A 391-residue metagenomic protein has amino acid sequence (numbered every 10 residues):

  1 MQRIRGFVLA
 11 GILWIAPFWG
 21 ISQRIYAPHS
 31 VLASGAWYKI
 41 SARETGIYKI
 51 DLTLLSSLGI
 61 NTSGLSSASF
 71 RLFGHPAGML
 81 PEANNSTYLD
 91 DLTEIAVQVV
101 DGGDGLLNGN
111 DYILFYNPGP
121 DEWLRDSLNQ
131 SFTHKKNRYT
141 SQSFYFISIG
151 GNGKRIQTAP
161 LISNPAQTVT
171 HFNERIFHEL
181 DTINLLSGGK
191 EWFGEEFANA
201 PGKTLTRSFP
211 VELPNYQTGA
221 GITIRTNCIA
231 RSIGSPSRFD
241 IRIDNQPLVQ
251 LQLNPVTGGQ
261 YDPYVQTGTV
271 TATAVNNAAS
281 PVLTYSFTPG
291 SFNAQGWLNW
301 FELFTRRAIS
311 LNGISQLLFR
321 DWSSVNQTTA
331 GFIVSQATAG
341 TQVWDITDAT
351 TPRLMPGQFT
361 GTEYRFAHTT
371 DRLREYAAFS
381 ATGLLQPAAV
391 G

Functional and structural regions predicted by a protein language model:
M1-I25: Bacterial Sec-dependent N-terminal signal peptides
Q23-A42, L58-G391: Structured catalytic cores of large enzymes
I47-Y48: Ligand-binding face of N-terminal immunoglobulin V-set domains in extracellular IgSF glycoproteins
D51-T53: A long-range scaffold signal marking pre-active-site subdomains of enzyme folds
